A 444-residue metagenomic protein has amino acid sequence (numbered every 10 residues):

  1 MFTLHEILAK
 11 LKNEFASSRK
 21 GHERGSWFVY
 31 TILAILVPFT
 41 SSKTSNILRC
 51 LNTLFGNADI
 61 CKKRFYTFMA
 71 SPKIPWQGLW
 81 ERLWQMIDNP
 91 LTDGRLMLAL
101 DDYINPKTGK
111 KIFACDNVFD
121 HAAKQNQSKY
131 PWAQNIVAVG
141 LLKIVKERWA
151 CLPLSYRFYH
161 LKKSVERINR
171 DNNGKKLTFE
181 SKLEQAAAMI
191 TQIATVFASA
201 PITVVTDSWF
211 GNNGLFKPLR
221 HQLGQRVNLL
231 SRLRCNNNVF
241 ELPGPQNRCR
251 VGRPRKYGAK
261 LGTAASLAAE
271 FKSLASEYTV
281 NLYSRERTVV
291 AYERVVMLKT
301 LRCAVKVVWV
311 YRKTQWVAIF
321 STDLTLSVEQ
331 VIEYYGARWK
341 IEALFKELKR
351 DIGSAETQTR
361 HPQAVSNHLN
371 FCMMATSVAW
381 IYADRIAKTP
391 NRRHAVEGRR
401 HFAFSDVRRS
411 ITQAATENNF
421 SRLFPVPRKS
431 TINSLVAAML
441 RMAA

Functional and structural regions predicted by a protein language model:
M1-P72, W76, T92: Gly/serine-rich nucleotide phosphate-binding loop at the start of the catalytic core of nucleotide/ADP-ribose-handling
N46, T53, A58-F68, A123-P201 (+3 more regions): Electropositive, glycine- and tryptophan-enriched low-complexity nucleic-acid-binding patches
I47-R49, F65, G94-T108, V139 (+5 more regions): Short, conserved catalytic/metal-binding motifs centered on acidic residues
T67-H160, T288-A291: Active-site-proximal, Lys/Arg-enriched surface segment that forms a nucleic-acid-binding/basic interface patch
I104, V328-T359: Short amphipathic alpha-helical "interface-anchor" segments enriched in bulky aromatics
I168-V305, N391-V396, H401, V436 (+1 more regions): An internal, acidic/charged active-site-proximal segment that coordinates divalent cations and/or engages
E356-T412: Basic, amphipathic alpha-helical segments enriched in Lys/Arg and hydrophobic/aromatic residues
K388, A395-A444: Long, low-complexity C-terminal extensions of enzymes
